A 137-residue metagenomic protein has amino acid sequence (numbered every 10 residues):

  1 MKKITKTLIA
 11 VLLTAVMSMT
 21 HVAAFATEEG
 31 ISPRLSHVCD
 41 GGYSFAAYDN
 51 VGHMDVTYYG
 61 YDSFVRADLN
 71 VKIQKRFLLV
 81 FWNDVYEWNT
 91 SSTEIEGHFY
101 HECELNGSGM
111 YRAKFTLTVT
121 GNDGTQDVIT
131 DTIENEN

Functional and structural regions predicted by a protein language model:
M1-L12: Bacterial N-terminal signal peptides that target proteins for export
A10-T20: Bacterial N-terminal signal peptides
S18-L35: Sec-dependent signal peptide cleavage junction
S32-I73: Short, surface-exposed binding/anchoring microloops in extracellular/periplasmic proteins
D68-N83, M110-K114: Short beta-strand segments and strand-loop junctions that repeat across beta-rich extracellular domains
W82-E96, T132: Solvent-exposed serine/threonine-rich low-complexity stretches and specific carbohydrate-binding patches
E102-Y111: Surface-exposed, short loops/turns at beta-strand junctions within beta-sandwich domains
D123-N137: Short beta-strand elements
